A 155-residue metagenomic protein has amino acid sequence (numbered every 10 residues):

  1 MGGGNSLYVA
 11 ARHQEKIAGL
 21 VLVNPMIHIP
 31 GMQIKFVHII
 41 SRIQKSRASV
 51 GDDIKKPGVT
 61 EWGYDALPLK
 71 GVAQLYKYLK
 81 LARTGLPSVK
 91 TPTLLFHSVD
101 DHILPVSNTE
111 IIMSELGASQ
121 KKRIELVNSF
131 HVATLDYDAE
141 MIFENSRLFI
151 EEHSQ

Functional and structural regions predicted by a protein language model:
G2, S6: Gly/Ala-rich beta-loop-alpha elbow adjacent to hydrolase catalytic centers
Y8-R12, I111: Active-site signature of alpha/beta-hydrolase-fold catalytic machinery across serine- and Asp/Cys-nucleophile hydrolases
V9, V21-G31: Active-site nucleophile loop of the alpha/beta-hydrolase fold
P68-G85: Active-site nucleophile elbow and catalytic-triad environment of alpha/beta-hydrolase enzymes
S88-V89, L95-H97, D101: Short beta-strand/loop motif that positions the catalytic acidic residue of the alpha/beta-hydrolase fold
H102-N108: Conserved alpha/beta-hydrolase "acid-adjacent" motif
E110, S114-V132: Catalytic histidine neighborhood in serine/cysteine hydrolases with alpha/beta-hydrolase-type architecture
V127-Q155: Catalytic active-site module of serine/aspartate enzymes centered on a nucleophile-bearing elbow/loop
